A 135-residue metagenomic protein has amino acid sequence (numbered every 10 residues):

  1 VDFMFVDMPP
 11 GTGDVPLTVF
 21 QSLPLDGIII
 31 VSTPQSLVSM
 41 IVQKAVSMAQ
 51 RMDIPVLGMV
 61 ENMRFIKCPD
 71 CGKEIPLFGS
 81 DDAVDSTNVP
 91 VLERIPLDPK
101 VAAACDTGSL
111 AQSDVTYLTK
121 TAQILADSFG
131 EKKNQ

Functional and structural regions predicted by a protein language model:
V1-D2, P24-G27, M52-P55, V89: Short coil/turn connectors at secondary-structure junctions
V1-G13: Cytosolic-facing regulatory segments adjacent to core modules
F3, V15-L37, V42: Inter-motif core of Ras-like GTPase G domains
V6, I30, G58-M59: Structural beta-sheet core signal
M8-P9, S32-P34, M63: Fold-independent oxyanion-binding glycine-rich loops and adjacent beta-strand/coil segments at enzyme active sites
P9, S36-S39, P76-L77: Active-site glycine- and acidic-residue-rich loops that bind and position anionic ligands or nucleotide-like cofactors
A45: Aromatic/hydrophobic pocket-lining residues that form π-stacking "cages" and hydrophobic walls in ligand
M48-Q135: C-terminal lobe/tail of nucleotide-utilizing enzymes
